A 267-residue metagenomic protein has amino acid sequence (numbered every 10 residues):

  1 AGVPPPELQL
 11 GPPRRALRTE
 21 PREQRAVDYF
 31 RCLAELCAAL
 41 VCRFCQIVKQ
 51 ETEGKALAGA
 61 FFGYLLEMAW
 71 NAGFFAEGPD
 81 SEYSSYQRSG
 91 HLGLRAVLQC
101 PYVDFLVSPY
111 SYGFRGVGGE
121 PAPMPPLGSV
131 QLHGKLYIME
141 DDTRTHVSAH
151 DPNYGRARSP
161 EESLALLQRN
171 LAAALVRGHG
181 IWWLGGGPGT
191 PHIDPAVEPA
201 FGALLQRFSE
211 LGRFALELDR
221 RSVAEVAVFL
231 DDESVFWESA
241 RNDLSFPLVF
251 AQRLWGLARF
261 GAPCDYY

Functional and structural regions predicted by a protein language model:
A1: Acidic/aromatic-lined carbohydrate-recognition and catalytic surfaces of CAZymes acting on diverse glycans
P4-R31, G73-G118: Aromatic- and acid-rich polysaccharide-binding/catalytic face of secreted or lumenal carbohydrate-active enzymes
F30, A34, A39-Q46, Q50 (+3 more regions): Carbohydrate-binding surfaces of carbohydrate-active enzymes
G59-F61: Outer-envelope exported proteins of Gram-negative bacteria
M68-W70: Gram-negative outer-membrane beta-barrel proteins
